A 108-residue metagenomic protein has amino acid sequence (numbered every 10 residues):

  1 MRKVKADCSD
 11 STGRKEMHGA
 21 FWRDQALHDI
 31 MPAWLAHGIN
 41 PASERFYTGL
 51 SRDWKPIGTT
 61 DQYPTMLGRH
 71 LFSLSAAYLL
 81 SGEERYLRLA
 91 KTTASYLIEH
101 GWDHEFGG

Functional and structural regions predicted by a protein language model:
M1-G108: Glycan-recognition and catalytic cores of secretory/periplasmic carbohydrate-active enzymes
